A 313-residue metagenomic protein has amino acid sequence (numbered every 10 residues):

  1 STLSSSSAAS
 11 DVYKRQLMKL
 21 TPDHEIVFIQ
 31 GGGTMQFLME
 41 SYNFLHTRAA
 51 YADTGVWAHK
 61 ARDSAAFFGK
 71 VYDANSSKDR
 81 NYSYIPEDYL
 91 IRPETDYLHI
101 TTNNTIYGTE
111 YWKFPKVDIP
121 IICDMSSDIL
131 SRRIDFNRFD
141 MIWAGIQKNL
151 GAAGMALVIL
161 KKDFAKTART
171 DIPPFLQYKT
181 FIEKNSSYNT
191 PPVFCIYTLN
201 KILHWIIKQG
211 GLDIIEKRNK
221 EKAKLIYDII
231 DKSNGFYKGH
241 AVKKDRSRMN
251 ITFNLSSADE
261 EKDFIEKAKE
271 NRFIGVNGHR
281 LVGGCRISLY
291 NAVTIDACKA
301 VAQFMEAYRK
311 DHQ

Functional and structural regions predicted by a protein language model:
T2-A9, Y13: Single conserved hydrophobic/aromatic residue that forms the stacking wall/gate of nucleotide- or nucleobase-binding
D23-A49, A58-R62: Conserved beta-loop-alpha segment that forms the PLP phosphate-binding cup at the N-terminus of a helix
A65, S77-I129: Active-site phosphate-binding strand-loop segment of PLP-dependent enzymes
I122, F136-Q147, A156: Conserved active-site segment immediately N-terminal to the catalytic lysine that forms the internal aldimine
I146-Y227, V242, D311-Q313: Active-site C-terminal subdomain of aminotransferase-like
Y237-K267: Conserved PLP-binding catalytic core of the aspartate aminotransferase-like
E270, G283-Q313: PLP-dependent enzyme catalytic core of the Aspartate aminotransferase-like
